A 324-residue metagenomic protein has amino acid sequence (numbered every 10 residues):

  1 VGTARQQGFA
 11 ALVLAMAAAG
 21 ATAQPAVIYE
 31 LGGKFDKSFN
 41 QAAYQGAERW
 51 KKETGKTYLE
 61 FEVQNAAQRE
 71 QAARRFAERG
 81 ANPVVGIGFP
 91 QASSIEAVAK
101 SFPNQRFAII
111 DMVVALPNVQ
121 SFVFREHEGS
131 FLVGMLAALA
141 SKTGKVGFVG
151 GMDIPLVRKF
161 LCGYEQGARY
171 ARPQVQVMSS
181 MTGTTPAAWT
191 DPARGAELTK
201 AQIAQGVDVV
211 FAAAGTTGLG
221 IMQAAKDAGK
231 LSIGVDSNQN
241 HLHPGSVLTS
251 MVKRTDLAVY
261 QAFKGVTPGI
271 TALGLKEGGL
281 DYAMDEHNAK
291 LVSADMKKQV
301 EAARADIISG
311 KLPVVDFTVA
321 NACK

Functional and structural regions predicted by a protein language model:
V1-A11: Bacterial N-terminal signal peptides that target proteins for export
A17-G20: N-terminal signal peptide c-region/cleavage motif recognized by signal peptidases
A23-K324: A residue-level marker of the well-folded mature domains of exported/periplasmic proteins
